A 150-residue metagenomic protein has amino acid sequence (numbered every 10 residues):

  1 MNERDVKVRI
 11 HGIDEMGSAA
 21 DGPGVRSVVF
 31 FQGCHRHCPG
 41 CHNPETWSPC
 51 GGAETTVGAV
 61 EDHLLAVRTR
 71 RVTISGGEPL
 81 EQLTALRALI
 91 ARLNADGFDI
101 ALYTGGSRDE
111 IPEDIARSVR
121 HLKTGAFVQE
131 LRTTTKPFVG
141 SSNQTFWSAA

Functional and structural regions predicted by a protein language model:
M1-F30, H35, P39, N43-P49: N-terminal [4Fe-4S]-dependent radical SAM core
N2-H11, Q129, S142-A150: Acidic, low-complexity intrinsically disordered segments
P44-V72: Conserved alpha-helical substructure of the radical SAM core
S48-A59, L80-A116, H121: Canonical radical SAM enzyme core domain
R68-I74, N94, Q129-T133: Conserved C-terminal portion of the radical SAM core fold that forms the substrate/S-adenosylmethionine-binding
G76, T104-G106, G125-F127: Short secondary-structure boundary segments
L80-A91, R132-A150: P-loop/Walker A phosphate-binding loop and immediately adjacent motor/lid segment at beta-alpha junctions
